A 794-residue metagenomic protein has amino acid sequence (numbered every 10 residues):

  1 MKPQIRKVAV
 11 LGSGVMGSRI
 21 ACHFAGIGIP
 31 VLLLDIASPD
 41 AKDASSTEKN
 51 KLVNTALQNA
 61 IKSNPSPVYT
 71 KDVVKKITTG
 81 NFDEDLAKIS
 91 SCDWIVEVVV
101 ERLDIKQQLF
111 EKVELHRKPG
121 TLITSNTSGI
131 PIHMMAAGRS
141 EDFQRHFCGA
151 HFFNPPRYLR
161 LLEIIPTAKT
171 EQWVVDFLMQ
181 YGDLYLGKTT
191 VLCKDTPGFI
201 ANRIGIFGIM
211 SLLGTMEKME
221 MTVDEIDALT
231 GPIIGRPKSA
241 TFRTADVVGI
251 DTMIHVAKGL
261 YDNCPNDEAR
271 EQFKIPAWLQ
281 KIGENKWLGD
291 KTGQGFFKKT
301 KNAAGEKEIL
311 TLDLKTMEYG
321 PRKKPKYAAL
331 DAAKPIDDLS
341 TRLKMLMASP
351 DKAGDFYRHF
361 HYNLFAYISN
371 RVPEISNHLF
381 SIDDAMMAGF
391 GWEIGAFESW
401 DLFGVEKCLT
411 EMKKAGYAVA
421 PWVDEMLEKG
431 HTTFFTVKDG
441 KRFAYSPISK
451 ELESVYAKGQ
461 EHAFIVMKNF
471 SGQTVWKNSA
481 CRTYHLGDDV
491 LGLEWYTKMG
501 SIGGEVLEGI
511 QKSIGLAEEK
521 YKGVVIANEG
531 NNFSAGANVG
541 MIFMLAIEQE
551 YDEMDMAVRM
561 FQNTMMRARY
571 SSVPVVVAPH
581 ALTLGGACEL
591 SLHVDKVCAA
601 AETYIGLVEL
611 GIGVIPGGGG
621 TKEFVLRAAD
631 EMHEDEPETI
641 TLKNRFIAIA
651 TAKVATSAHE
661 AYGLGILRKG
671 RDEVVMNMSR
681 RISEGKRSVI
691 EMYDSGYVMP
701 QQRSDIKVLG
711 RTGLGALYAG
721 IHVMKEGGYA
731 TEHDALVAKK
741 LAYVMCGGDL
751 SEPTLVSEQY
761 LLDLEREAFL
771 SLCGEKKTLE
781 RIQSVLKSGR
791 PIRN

Functional and structural regions predicted by a protein language model:
M1-V524, N528-N531, G540-V573, H580-A587 (+4 more regions): N-terminal glycine-rich phosphate-binding loop for ADP-containing cofactors
A535-A537: Extended, composition-driven regions rather than compact fold-specific motifs
